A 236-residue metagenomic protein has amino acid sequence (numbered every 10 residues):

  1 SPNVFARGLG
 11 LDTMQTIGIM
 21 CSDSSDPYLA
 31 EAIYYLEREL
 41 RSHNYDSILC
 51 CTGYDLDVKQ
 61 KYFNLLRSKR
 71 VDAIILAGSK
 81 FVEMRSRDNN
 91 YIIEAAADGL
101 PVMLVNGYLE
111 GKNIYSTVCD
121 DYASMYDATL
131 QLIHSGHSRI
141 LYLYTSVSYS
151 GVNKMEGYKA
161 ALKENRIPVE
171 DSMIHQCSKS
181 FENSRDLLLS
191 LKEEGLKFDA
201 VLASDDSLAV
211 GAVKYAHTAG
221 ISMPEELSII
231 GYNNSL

Functional and structural regions predicted by a protein language model:
S1-N3, D57, M84-S86, V213: Short gly/ser/thr-rich secondary-structure transition/capping motifs
S1-Y34, H43, G53-Y54, L65-S68: N-terminal helix-turn-helix/winged-helix DNA-binding helices and compositionally similar short basic alpha-helical
G18, I48, S116: Short aromatic/hydrophobic contact patches that present stacked aromatics for nucleic-acid/ligand binding
I19, L76, A203: Redox-cofactor binding/interface segments in oxidoreductases and associated redox assembly factors
D23-D26, G53-Y54, S79-E83, T145-Y149: Short histidine/acidic/glycine/proline-rich micro-motifs that form metal- and phosphate-coordinating active-site loops
Y35-Y45, K61-D72, S86-L236: Bacterial carbohydrate/catabolite-sensing allosteric modules
I48-C51, I75-L76, Y142: Short catalytic-loop micro-motif centered on adjacent basic/acidic residues
A77-G78, N106: Active-site acidic Asp-centered loop
